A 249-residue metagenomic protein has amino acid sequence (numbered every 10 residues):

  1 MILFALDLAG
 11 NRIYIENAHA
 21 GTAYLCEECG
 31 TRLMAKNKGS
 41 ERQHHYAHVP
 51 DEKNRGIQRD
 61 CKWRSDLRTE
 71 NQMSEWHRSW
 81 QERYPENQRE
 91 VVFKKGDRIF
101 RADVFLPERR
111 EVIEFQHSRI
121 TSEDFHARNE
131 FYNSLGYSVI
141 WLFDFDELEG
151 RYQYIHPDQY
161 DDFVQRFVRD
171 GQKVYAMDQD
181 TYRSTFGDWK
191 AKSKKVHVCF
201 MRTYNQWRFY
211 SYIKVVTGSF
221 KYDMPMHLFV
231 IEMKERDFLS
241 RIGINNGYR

Functional and structural regions predicted by a protein language model:
M1-S79: N-terminal cysteine/histidine-rich coordination modules
L3-Y14, A18, R151, H156-R249: Non-catalytic C-terminal interaction segments of nucleic acid-processing enzymes
I15-A18, H77-V112, H117-D124, Q153-I155 (+1 more regions): Active-site metal-binding core of divalent-cation-utilizing nuclease and nuclease-like domains
Y24, E82, E130: Surface-exposed charge patches
C26, V104, V168: Short aromatic-centered micro-motifs
L106-E108, N129-G136, Q159-Y160: Short, surface-exposed basic-aromatic patches at helix termini and helix-loop junctions that form
Q116, I120-L148: Basic, amphipathic alpha-helical patches used to engage nucleic acids or provide basic targeting signals, exemplified
